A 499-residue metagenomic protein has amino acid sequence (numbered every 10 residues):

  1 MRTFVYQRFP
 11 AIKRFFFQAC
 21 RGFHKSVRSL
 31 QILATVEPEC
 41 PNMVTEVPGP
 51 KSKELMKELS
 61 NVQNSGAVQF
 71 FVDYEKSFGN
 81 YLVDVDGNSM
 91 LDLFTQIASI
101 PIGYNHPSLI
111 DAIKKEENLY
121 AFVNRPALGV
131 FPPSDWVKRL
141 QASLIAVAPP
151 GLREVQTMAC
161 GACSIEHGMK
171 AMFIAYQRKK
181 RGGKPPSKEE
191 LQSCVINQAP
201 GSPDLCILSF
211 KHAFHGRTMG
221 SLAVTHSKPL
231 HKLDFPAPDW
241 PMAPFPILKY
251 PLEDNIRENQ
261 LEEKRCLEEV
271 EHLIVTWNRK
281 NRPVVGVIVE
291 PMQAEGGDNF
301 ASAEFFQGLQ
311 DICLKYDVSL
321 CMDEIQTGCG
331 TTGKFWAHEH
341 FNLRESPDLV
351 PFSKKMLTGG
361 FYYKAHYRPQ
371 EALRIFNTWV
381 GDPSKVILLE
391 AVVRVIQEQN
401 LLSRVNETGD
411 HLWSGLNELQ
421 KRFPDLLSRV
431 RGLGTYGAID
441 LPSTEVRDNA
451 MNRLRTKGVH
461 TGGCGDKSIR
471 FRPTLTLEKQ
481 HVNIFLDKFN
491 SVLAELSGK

Functional and structural regions predicted by a protein language model:
M1-L33: N-terminal mitochondrial targeting presequence
H24-K499: Conserved N-terminal phosphate-binding loop of PLP-dependent enzymes in the Aspartate aminotransferase
